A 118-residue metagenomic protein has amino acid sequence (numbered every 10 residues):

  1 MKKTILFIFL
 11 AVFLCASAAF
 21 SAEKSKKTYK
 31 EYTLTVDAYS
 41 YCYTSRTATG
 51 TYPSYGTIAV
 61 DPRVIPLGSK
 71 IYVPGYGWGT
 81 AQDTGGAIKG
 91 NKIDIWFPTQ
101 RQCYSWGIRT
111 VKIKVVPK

Functional and structural regions predicted by a protein language model:
M1-Y32: N-terminal secretory targeting signals
A22-K118: Solvent-exposed, well-ordered loop and adjacent helix/strand elements within mature globular domains that form
